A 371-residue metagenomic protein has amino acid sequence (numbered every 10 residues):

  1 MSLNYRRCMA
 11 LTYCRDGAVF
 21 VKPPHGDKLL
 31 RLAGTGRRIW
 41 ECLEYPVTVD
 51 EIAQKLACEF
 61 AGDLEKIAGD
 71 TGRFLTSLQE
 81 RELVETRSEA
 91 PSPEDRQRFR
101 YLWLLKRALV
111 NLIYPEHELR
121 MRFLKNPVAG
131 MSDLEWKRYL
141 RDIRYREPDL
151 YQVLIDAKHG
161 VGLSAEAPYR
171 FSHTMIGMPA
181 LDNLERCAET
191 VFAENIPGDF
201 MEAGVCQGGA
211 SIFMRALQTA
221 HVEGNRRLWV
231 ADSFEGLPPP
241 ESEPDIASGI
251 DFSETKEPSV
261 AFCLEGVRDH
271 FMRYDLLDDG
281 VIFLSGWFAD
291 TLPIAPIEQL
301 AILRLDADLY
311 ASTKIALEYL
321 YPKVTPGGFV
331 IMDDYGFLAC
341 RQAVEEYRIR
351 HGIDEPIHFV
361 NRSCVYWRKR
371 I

Functional and structural regions predicted by a protein language model:
M1, I52, C58, T76 (+3 more regions): Non-catalytic N-terminal targeting/anchoring module and adjacent flexible stem/linker that precedes the structured
M1-P24: Long, low-complexity, charged/polar intrinsically disordered regions in eukaryotic proteins
P23-D27, K369-I371: Secondary-structure transition/turn motif
H25-P91: Long, charge-rich, low-complexity alpha-helical segments
T71, L184, T313: Aromatic/hydrophobic pocket-lining residues that form the small-molecule binding cavity in soluble enzyme cores
Y101-L102, A108, L112, Q152-M178 (+1 more regions): S-adenosylmethionine/decaboxylated-SAM
N183-E194: Conserved alpha-helix/loop element of class I SAM-dependent methyltransferases that forms part of the SAM/SAH-binding
